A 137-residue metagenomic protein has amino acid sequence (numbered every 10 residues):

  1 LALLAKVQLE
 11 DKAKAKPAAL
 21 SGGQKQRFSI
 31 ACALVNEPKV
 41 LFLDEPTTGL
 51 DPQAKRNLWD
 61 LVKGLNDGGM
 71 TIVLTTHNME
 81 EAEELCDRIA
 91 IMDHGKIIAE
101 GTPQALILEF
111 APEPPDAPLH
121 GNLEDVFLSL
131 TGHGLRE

Functional and structural regions predicted by a protein language model:
L1-K12: Conserved ABC ATPase "signature" region
K16-L20: Conserved ABC ATPase signature
I30: Hydrophobic anchor residue at the start of the ABC signature
V35-K39: A short, proline-enriched helix->beta-strand linker immediately N-terminal to the Walker B motif in ABC-type P-loop
L41-D44: Catalytic Walker B motif of ABC-type/P-loop ATPase nucleotide-binding domains
E100-G101: ABC ATPase "signature
